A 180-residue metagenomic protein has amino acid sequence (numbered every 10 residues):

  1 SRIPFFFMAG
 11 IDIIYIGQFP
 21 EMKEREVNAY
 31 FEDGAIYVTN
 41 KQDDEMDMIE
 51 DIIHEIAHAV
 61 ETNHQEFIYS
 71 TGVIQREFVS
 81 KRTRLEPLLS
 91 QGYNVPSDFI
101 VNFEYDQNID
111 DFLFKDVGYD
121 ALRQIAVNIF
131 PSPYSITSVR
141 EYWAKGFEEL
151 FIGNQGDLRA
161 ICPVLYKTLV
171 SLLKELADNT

Functional and structural regions predicted by a protein language model:
S1-I3: Glycine-rich short-loop/terminal segments
F7-T180: Active-site-flanking segments in enzyme catalytic domains
